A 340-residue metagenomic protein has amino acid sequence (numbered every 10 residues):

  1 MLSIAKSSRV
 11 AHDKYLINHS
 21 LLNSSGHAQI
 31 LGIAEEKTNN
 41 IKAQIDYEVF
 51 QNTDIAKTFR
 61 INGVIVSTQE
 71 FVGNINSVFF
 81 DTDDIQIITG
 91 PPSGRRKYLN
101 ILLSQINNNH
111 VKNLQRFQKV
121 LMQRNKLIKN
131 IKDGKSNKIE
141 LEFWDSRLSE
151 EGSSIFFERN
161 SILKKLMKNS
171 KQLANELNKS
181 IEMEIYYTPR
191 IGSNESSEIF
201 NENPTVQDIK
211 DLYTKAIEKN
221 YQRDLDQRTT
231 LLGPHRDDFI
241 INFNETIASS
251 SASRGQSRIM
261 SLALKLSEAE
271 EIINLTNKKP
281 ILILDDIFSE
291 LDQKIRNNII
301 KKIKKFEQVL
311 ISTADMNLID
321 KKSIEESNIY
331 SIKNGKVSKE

Functional and structural regions predicted by a protein language model:
S3-I88, P92-G94, L103-I106, H110 (+3 more regions): Nucleotide-state sensing region of NTPase/ATPase domains
N76, E182-E184, N328: Conserved beta-strand segments of alpha/beta enzyme cores
N76, F80-L177, T188-I191: An accessory alpha-helical subdomain
S77-F79, V309, I329-S331: Conserved beta-strand scaffold positions in the cores of enzyme catalytic domains, especially in NTP/NDP-utilizing
K135-E150, S154-I281, E290-K294, N298-K301 (+3 more regions): Conserved NTPase motor "head" modules and their coupling/switch loops across ABC/AAA+ ATPases, GTPases, and GHKL ATPases
D285-I287: Walker B catalytic acidic pair
S312-D315: H-loop/switch region of ABC-family ATPase nucleotide-binding domains
